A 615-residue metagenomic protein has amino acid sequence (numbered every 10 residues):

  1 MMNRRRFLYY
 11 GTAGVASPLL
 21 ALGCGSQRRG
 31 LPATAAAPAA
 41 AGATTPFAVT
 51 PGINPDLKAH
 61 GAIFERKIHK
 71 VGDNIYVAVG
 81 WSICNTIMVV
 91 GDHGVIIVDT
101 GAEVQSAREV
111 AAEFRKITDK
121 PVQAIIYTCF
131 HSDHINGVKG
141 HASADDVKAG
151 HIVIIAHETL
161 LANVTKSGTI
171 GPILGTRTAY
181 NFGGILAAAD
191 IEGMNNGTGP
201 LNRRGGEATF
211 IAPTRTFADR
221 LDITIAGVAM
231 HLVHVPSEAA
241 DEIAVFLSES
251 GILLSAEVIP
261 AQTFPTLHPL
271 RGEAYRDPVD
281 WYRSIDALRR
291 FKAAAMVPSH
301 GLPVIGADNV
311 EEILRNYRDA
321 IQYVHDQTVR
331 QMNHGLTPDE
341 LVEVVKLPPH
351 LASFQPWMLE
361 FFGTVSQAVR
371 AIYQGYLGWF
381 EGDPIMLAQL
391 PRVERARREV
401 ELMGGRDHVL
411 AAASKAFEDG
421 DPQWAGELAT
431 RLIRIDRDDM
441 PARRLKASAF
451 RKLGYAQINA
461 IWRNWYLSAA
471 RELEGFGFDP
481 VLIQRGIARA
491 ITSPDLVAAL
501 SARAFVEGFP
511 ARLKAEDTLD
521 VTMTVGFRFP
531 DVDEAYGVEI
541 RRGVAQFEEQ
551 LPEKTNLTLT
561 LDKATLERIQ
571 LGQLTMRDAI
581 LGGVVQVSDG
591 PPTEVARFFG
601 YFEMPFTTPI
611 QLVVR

Functional and structural regions predicted by a protein language model:
M1-V15: N-terminal secretory signal peptides and thylakoid transit peptides that target proteins across membranes
L22-G23: C-terminal motif of bacterial Sec signal peptides marking the signal peptidase cleavage site
R28-K58, P172-R177, F182-T198, N202-R203 (+2 more regions): Accessory terminal helices/loops
A35-A40, A412-K415, D421-E427, R434 (+3 more regions): Feature captures hydrophobic
E65-T118, A244-E257: Conserved beta-strand hairpin/beta-sheet module of binuclear metal-dependent hydrolase folds, prominently
I68-V71, D92-G94, V104-I154, T216: Active-site metal-binding motif and surrounding structural segment of the metallo-beta-lactamase
K70, A162-H234, D280-K292: Metallo-beta-lactamase
G94-I96, A102-V104, I211, R220-I225 (+1 more regions): Metallo-beta-lactamase
